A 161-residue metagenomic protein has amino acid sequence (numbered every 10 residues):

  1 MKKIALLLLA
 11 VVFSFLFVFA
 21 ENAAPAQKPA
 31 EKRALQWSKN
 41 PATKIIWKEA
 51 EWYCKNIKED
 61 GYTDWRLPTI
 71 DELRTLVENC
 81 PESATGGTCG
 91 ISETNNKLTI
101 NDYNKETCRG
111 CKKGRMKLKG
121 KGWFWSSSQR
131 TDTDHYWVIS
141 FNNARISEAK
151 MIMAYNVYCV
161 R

Functional and structural regions predicted by a protein language model:
M1-I4: Positively charged n-region of N-terminal signal peptides that target proteins for export
L7-L16: Bacterial N-terminal signal peptides
A20-W65, N156-V160: Extracellular adhesion/carbohydrate-recognition regions
K28-A30, V138-N142: Acidic/polar residues at beta-strand termini and the immediately following turn/coil
K39-A42, P68-L76, S126-R130, S140-N143 (+1 more regions): Active-site-proximal beta-strand/loop segments in catalytic clefts of secreted hydrolases
E51-Y62, I70-Y136: An exposed tryptophan-centered "aromatic clamp" motif
G110-K113, N143-E148: Short, P/G- and charge-enriched loop/turn segments at secondary-structure junctions
W123-W125, E148-R161: Short, structured beta-strand segments at or near domain termini in extracellular proteins/domains
